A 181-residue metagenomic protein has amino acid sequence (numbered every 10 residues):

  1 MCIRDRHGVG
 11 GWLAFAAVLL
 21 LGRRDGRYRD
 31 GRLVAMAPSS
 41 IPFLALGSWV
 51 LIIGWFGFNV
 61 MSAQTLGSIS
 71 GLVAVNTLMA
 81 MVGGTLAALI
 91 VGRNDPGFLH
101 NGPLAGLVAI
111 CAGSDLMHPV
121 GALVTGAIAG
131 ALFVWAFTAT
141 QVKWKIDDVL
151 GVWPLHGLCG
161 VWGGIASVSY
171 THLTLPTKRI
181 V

Functional and structural regions predicted by a protein language model:
M1-I3, T171-I180: Conserved small/polar residues in nucleotide/adenosyl-binding loops
R4-D5, V34-S40, L66-V75: Interfacial loop-to-helix junctions that mark the boundaries of transmembrane helices in multi-pass membrane
R4-W12, A74, V124: Membrane-interface loop-to-helix entry segments
G11-L19, R23, S48, I52-F56 (+8 more regions): Transmembrane alpha-helical segments of multi-pass membrane transport proteins and ion-pumping complexes
L19-P38, Q64: Alpha-helical transmembrane bundle and helix-membrane interface signal in multi-pass integral membrane proteins
V60-S68, L173: Membrane-interface helix termini and inter-helical loops of multi-pass transporters
I69-A80, G121-A127: Structural signature of hydrophobic alpha-helical transmembrane segments
P96-L104, G151: Cytoplasmic-side transmembrane-helix entry/capping segments in multi-pass membrane proteins
